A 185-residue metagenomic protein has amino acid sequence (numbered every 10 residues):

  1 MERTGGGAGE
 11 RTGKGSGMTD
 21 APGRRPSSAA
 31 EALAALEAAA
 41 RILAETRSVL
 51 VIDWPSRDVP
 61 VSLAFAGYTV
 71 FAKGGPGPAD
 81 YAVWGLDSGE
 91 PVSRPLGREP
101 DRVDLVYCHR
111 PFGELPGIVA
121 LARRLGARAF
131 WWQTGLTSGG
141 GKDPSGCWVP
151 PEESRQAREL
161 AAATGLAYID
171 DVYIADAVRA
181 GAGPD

Functional and structural regions predicted by a protein language model:
T19-L43, Y168-V172: Glycine/serine-rich phosphate-binding loop and adjoining beta1-alpha1 elements at the start of nucleotide-handling
E45-V59, L63: Glycine-rich adenosine-cofactor-binding loop
A66-W84: NAD(P)-binding Rossmann-fold cofactor-contacting core
Y68, L125-A129, T134, A163-L166: A short helix->loop->beta-strand "cap" motif at the edges of active sites that frequently abuts
A82-D101, Y107-V119: Glycine-rich, highly charged phosphate/nucleotide-binding loops
D104-L105, A129: Structural motif
L136-D176: Rossmann-fold NAD(P)-binding glycine/threonine-rich loop
A175-D185: A charged, well-structured terminal subsegment
